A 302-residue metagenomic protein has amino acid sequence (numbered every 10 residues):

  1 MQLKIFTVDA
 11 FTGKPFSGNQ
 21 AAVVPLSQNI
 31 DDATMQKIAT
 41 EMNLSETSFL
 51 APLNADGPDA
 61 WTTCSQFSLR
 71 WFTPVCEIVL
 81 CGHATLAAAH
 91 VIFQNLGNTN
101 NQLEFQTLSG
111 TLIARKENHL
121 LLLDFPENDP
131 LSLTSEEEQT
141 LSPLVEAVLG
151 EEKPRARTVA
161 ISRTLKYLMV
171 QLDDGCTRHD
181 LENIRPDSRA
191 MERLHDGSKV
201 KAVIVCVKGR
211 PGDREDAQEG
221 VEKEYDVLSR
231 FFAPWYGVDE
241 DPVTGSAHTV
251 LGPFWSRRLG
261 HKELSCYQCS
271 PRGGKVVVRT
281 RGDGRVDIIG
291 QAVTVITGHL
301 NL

Functional and structural regions predicted by a protein language model:
M1-L80, T85-L302: Active-site proximal loop and beta-alpha junction motif in alpha/beta enzyme cores
